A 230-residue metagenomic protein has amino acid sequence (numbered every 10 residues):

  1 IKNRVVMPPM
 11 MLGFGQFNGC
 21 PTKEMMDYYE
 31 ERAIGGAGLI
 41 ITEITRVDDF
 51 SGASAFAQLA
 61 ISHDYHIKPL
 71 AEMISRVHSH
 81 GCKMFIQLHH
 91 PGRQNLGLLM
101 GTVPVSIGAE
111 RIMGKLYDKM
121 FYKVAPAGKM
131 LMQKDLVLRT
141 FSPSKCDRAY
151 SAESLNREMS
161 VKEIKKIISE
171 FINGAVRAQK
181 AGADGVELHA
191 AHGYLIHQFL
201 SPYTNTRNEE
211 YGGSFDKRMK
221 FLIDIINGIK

Functional and structural regions predicted by a protein language model:
I1-P91, G97-M100, N156, I167 (+1 more regions): N-terminal capping/small domains of soluble enzymes
N3-V5, A37-D48, L138-R148, G185-F199: Short coil-to-beta-strand
D48-D49, R93-N95, L195, T204-N208: Conserved radical SAM core fold
A53-Q58, S201-G212: Short glycine/proline- and charge-enriched loop/turn segments that cap or connect secondary-structure elements
E72, R177, Q198, D224 (+1 more regions): Alpha-helical scaffold segments in soluble metabolic enzymes
S75-H78, H89-R177, A181: Non-globular sequence segments
K83-Q87, R177-A191: Outer-envelope exported proteins of Gram-negative bacteria
G212-K230: Active-site neighborhood of glycoside hydrolase catalytic domains
